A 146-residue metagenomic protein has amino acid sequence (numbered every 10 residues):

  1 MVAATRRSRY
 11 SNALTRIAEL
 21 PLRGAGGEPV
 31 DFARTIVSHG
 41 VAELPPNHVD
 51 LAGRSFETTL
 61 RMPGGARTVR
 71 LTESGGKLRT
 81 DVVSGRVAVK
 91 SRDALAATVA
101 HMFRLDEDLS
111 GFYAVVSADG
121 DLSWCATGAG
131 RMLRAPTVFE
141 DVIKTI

Functional and structural regions predicted by a protein language model:
M1-I146: HhH-family (HhH-GPD) DNA N-glycosylase catalytic core used in base-excision repair
